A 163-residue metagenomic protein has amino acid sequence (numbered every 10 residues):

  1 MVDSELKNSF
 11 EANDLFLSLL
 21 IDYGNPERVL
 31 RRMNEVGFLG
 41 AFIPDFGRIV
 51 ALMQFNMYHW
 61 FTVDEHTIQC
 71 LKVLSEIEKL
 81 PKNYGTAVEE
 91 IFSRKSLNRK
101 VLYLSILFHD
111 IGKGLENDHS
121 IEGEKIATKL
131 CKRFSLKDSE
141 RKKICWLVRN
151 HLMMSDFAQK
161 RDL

Functional and structural regions predicted by a protein language model:
V2-H119: Acidic/His-rich, divalent-metal-binding segments that scaffold phosphate/diphosphate chemistry
T62, E90-L163: Divalent metal-dependent catalytic cores for phosphoryl transfer on phosphate-bearing substrates
